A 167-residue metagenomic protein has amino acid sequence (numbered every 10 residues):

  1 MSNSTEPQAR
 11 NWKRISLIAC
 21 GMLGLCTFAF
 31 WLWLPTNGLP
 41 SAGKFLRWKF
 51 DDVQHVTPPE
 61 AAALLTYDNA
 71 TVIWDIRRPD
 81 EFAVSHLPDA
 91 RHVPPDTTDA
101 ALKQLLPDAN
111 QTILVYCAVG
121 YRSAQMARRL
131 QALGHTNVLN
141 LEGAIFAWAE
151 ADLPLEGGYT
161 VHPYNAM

Functional and structural regions predicted by a protein language model:
S2-Y67, A83-Q111, A124-M167: Rhodanese-like catalytic fold shared by cysteine-dependent sulfurtransferases and DSP/PTP-type phosphatases
I73-D75: Structural scaffold elements adjacent to functional motifs in cytosolic proteins
R78: Short, glycine/acidic-enriched loop or turn micro-motifs at the edges of active sites
A118-Y121: Membrane-embedded segments
